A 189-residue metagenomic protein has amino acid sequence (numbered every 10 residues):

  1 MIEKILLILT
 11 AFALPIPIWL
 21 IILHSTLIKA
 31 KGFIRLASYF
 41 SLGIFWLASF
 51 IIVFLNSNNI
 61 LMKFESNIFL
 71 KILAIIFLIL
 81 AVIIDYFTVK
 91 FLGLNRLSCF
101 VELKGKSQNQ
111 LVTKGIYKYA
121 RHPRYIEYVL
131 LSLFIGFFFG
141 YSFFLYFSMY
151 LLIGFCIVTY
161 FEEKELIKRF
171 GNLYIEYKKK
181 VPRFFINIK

Functional and structural regions predicted by a protein language model:
M1-T113, L131-K189: Membrane-anchoring alpha-helices and their flanking helix-loop junctions
F40, I116-L130: Membrane-interface loop-to-helix entry segments
